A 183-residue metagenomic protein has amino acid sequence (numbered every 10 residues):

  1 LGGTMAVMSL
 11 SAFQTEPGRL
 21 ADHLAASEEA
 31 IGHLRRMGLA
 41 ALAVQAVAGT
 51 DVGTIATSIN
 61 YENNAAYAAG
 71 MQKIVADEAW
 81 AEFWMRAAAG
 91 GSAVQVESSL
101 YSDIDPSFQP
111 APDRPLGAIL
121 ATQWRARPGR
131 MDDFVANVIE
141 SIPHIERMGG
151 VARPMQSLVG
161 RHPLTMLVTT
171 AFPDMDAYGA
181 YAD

Functional and structural regions predicted by a protein language model:
L1-D183: Short S/T/G/P-rich N-terminal loop/turn motif that feeds into the first structured element of a domain
